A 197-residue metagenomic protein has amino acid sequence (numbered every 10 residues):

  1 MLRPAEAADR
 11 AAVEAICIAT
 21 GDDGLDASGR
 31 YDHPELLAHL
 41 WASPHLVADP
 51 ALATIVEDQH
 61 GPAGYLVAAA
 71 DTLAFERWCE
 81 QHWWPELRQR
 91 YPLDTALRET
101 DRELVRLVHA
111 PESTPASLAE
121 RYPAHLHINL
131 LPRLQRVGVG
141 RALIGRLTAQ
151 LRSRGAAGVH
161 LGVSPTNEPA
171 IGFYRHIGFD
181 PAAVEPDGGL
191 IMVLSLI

Functional and structural regions predicted by a protein language model:
M1-A15: A short beta-loop-alpha structural element at the N-terminal edge of CoA-dependent acyl/N-acetyltransferase catalytic
G21-W41, R77-P92: Conserved GNAT-fold acetyl-CoA-binding loop/helix
R30-A53, D58-Q59: Active-site rim helix/loop that mediates acceptor-substrate recognition in acyltransferases
I55, G61-A70: Conserved beta-strand in the GNAT
T72-L73, H160-V163, R175-L194: Conserved catalytic-core motifs of GNAT/GCN5-like acyltransferases
L73-H127: Conserved acyl-donor/pantetheine-binding loop and adjacent beta-alpha core of acyl/acetyltransferases and related
Y122-A124, L151-S164: Conserved GNAT acetyl-CoA-binding A-motif
H127, R136-S153, G172-H176: Conserved acetyl-CoA-binding loop-helix of GNAT-fold acetyltransferases
